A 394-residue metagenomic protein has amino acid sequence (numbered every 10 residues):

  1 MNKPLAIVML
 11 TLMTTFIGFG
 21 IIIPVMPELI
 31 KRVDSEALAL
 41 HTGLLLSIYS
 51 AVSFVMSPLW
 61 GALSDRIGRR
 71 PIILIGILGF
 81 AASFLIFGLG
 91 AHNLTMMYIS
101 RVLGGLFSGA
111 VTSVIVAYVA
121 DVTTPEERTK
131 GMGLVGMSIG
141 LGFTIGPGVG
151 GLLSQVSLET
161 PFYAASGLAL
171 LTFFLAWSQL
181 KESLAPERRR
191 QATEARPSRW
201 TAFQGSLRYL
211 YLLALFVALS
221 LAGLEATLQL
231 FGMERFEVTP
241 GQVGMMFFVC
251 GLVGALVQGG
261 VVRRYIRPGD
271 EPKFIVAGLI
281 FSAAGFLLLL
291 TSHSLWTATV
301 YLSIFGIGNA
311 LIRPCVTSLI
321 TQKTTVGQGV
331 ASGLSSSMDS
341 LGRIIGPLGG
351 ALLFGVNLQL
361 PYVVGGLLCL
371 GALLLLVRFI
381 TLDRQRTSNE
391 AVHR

Functional and structural regions predicted by a protein language model:
M13, S83, T95-A110, L215 (+1 more regions): Hydrophobic core of transmembrane alpha-helices in multi-pass small-molecule transporters, especially MFS/SLC-type
P24-A39, A226-Q242: Short amphipathic helix-loop junctions that connect adjacent transmembrane helices in Major Facilitator Superfamily/SLC
L44-W60, F248-Q258: Central cavity-lining transmembrane alpha-helices of secondary-active solute carriers, predominantly the Major
S57-G68, V257-D270, F354: Helix-to-loop junctions at the C-terminal end of transmembrane segments in multipass secondary transporters
L78-H92, F281-H293: C-terminal ends and interior cores of transmembrane alpha-helices in multi-pass membrane transporters/permeases
S100-G140: Cytoplasmic helix-loop-helix junction between adjacent transmembrane helices in 12-TM secondary transporters
K181-L213, H393-R394: Juxtamembrane intracellular "pre-TM" segments in multi-pass secondary transporters
D270-V316: C-terminal transmembrane helical hairpin of 12-TM major facilitator-type secondary transporters
